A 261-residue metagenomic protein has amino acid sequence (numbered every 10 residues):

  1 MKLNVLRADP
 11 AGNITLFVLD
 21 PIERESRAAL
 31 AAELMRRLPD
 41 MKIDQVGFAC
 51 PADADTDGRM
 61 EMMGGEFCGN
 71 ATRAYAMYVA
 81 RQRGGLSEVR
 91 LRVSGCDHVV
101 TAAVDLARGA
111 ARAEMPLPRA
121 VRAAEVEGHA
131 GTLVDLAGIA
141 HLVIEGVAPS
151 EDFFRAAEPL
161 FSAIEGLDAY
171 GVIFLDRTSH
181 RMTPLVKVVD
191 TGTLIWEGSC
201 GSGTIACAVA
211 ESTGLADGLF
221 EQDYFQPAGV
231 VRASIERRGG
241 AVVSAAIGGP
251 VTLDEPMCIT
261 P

Functional and structural regions predicted by a protein language model:
M1-G109, A120, T132-D135, A140-P261: A glycine-rich beta-to-alpha transition motif near the start of alpha/beta enzyme domains, typified by
A113-M115: Internal, conserved structured core segments that host functional sites
A123-E125: Long, charge-rich C-terminal accessory regions
